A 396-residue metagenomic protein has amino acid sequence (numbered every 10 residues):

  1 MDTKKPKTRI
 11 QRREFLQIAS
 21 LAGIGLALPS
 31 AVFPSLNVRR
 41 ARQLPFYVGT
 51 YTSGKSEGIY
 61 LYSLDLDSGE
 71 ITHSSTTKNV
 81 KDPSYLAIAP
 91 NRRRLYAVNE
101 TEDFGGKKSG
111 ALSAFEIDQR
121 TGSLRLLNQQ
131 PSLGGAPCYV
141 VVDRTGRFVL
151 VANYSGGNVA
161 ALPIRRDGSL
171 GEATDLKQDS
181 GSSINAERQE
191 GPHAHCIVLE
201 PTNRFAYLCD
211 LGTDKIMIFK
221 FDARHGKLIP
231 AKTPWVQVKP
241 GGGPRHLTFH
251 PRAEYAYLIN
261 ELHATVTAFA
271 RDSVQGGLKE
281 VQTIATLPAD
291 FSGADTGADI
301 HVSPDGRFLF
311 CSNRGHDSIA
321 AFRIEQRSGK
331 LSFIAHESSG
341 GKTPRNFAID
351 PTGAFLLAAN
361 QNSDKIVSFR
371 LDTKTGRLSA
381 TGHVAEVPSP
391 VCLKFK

Functional and structural regions predicted by a protein language model:
D2-G23: N-terminal secretory signal peptides and thylakoid transit peptides that target proteins across membranes
S30-Y51, S56: C-terminal segment of N-terminal export signals and the immediately downstream linker at the start of the mature
S53-K55, T101-G105, G156-G157, T213-D214 (+3 more regions): Short glycine/acidic-enriched loop and turn motifs that connect beta-strands
S63-S68, E116-G122, P163-L170, K220-K227 (+3 more regions): Short loop/turn segments immediately following beta-strands, especially the blade-tip and inter-blade linker loops
T72-T77, L126-Q130, S183-E187, K232-Q237 (+4 more regions): A short beta-strand motif characteristic of beta-propeller blades
V80-P90, L133-R144, S180-N203, V238-A253 (+3 more regions): Beta-rich, blade/repeat-based domains predominating in secreted/periplasmic proteins but also intracellular
R125-H195: Asp-box/WD-like beta-propeller blade repeats and closely related beta-sheet repeat scaffolds
